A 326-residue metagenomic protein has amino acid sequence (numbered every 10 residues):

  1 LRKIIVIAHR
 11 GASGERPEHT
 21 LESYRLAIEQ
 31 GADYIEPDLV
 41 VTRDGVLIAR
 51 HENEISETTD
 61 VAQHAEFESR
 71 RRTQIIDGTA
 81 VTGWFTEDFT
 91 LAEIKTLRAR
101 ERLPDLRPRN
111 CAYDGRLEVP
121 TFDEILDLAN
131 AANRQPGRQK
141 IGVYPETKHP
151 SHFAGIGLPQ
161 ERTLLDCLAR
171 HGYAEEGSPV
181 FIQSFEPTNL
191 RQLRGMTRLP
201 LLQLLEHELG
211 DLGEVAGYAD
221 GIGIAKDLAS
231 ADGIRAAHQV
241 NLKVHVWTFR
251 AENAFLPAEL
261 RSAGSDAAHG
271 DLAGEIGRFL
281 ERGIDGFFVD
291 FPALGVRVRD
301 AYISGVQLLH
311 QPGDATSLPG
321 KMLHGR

Functional and structural regions predicted by a protein language model:
L1-R326: Phosphate-group recognition and catalysis centered on beta-loop-alpha active-site segments
